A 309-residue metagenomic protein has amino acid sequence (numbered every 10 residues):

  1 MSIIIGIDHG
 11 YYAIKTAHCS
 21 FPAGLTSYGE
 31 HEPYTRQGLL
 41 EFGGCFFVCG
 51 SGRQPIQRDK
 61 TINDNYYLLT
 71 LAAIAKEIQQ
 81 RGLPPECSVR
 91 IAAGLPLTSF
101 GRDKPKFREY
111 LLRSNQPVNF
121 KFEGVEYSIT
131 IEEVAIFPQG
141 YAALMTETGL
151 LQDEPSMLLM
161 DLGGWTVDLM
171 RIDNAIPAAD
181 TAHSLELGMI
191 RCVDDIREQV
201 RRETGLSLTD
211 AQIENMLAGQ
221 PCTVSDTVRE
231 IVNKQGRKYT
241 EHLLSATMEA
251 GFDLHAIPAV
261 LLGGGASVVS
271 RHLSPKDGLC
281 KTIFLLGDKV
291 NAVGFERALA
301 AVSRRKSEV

Functional and structural regions predicted by a protein language model:
M1-M157, I176-R191, E203, D210-V309: Nucleotide/phosphate-binding catalytic cleft detector across ATP-hydrolyzing and phosphate-transferring enzymes
T16, L169-R171: Conserved blade-register residue in beta-propeller folds
L162-D168: Ser/Thr-glycine-rich phosphate-binding loops at phosphate-binding pockets of nucleotides, nucleotide cofactors
Q199: A contiguous pocket-lining binding segment that forms or flanks enzyme active sites
